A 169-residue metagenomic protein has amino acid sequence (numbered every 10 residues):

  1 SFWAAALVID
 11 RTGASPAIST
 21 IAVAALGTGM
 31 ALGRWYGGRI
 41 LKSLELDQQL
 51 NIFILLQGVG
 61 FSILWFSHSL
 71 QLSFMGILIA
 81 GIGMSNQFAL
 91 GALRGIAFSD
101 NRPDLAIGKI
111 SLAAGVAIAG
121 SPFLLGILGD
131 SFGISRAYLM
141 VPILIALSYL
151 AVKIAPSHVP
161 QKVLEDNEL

Functional and structural regions predicted by a protein language model:
S1-A24: Extracytoplasmic gate region of multi-pass secondary transporters
G27-T28, L32, G115-A117: Short hydrophobic/small-residue motifs within alpha-helical transmembrane segments of multi-pass transporter-like
G33-E45, G129-D130: Helix-to-loop junctions at the C-terminal end of transmembrane segments in multipass secondary transporters
Q48-I63: Structural signature of the two symmetry-related core transmembrane helices
G60, Q71-I79: Paired small-residue
N86-S99: Intracellular juxtamembrane helix-capping segments at the cytosolic ends of symmetry-related transmembrane helices
D100-F132: A late C-terminal transmembrane helix in Major Facilitator Superfamily
I127-I145: A membrane-interface helix-boundary motif in multi-pass transporters
